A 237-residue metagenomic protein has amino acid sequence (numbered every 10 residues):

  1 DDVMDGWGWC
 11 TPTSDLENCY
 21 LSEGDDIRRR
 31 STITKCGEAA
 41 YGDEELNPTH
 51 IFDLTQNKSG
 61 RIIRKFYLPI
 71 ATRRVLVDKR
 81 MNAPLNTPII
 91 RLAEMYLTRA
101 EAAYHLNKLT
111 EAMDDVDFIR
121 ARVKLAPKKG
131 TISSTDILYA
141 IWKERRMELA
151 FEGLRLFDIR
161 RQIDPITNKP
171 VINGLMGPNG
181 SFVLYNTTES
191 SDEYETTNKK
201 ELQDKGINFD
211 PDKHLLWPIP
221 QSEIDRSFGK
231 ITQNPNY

Functional and structural regions predicted by a protein language model:
D1-C19: Polar, glycine-rich mid-to-C-terminal structural blocks that act as macromolecule-binding/assembly scaffolds
L21-Y237: Acidic/polar-rich alpha-helix caps and helix-coil junctions
